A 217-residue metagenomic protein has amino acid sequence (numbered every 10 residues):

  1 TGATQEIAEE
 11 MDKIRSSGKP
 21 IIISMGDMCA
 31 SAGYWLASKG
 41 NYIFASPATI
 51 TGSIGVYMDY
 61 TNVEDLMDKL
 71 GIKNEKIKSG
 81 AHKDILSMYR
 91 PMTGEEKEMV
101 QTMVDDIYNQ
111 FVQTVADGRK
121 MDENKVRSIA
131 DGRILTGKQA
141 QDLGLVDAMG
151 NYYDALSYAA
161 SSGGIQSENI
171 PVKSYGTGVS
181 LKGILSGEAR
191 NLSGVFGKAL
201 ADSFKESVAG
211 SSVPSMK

Functional and structural regions predicted by a protein language model:
T1-S31, Y42-S46, M58-K217: N-terminal organellar transit peptides
L36-N41: Alpha-helix C-terminal capping segments
A48-V56: Active-site loop architecture of trypsin-fold serine endopeptidases
